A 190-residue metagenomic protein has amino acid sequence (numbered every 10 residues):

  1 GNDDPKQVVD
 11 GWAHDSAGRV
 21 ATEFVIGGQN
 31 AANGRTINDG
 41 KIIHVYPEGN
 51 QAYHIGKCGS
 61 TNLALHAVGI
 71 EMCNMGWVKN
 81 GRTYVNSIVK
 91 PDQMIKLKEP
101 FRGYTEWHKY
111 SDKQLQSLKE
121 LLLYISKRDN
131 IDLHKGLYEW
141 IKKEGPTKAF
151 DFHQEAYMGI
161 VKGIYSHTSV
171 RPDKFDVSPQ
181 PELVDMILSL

Functional and structural regions predicted by a protein language model:
G1-D132: Active-site-adjacent loop/helix surface patches within enzyme catalytic domains that shape the substrate-binding cleft
K6, K135, E139-K143, M158 (+2 more regions): Polar/charged alpha-helical tracts
A17-R19, A31, Y53, Y138 (+3 more regions): Residue-level detector of solvent-exposed, low-hydrophobicity positions
T61-A64, L137, L183: A sequence-level detector of short, solvent-exposed, charge-rich linear segments
G69, L133-G136, I164-S166: A structural signal for short, well-ordered beta-strand segments and their strand-loop junctions that often border
M94-R102, P146, F150, E155: Alpha-helical context
R128-K143, A149-F152: Surface-exposed patches in mature extracellular/periplasmic domains of secreted proteins
K148-L190: Short, low-complexity, polybasic intrinsically disordered segments
